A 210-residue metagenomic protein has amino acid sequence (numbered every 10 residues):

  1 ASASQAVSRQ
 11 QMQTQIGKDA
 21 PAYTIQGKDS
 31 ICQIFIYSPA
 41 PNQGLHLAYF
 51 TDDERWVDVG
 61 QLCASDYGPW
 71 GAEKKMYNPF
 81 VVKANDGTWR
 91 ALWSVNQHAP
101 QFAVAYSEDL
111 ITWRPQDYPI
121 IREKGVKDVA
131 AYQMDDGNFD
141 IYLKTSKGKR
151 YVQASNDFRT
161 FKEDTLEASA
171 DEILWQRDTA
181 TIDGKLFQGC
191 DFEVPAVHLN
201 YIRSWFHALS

Functional and structural regions predicted by a protein language model:
A3-S210: Carbohydrate-active catalytic/glycan-binding domains of CAZyme proteins, especially the secreted or lumenal ectodomains
